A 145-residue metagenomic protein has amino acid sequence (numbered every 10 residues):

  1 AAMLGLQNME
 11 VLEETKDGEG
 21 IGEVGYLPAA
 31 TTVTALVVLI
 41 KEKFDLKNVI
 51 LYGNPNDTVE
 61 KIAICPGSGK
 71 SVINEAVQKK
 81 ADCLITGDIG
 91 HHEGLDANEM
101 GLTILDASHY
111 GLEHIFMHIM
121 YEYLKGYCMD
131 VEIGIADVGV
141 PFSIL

Functional and structural regions predicted by a protein language model:
A1-L145: Hydrophobic structural segments
